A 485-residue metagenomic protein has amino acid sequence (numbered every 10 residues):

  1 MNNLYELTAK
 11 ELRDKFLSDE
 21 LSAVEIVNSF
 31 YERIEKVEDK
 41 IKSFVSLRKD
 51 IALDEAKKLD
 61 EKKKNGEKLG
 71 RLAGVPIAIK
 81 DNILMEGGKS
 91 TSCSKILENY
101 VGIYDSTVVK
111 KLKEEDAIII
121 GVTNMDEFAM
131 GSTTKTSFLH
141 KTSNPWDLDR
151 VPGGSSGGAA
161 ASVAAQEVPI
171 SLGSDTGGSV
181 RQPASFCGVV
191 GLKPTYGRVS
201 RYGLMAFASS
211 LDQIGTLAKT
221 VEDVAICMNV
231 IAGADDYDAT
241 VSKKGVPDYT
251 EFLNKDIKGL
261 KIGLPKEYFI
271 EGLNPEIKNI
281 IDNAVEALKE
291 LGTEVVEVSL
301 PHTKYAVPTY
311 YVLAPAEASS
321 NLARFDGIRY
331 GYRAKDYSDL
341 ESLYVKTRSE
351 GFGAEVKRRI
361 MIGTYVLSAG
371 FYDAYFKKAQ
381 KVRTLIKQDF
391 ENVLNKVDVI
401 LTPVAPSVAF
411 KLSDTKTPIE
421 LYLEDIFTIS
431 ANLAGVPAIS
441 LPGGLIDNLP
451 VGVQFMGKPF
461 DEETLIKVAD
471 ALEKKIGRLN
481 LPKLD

Functional and structural regions predicted by a protein language model:
M1-L53, E290, Y365, L481-D485: An N-terminal boundary/leader segment
R13-D14, I270, H302-T303, D326-L433 (+1 more regions): Serine-dependent amide/ester hydrolase catalytic core
A23, V27-N28, K57-D60, L273-S299 (+4 more regions): Acyltransferase
I26-F30, T309-Y310, V356-T364: Short alpha-helical scaffolding segments that buttress acidic/His motifs in well-ordered protein cores
F30, A52, G74, K80 (+6 more regions): Conserved hydrophobic/aromatic pocket- or pore-lining residues that grip, position, or stack substrates in active sites
K36, E114, A165-S171, T176-E271 (+3 more regions): Structural helix-boundary/capping segments
L72-I214, P265-E267, A316, T402-I419: Short glycine/serine-rich loop/turn segments
L72-S92, D256-G263, A316-T384, S440-G452: Short helix-loop capping/hinge segments that flank enzyme active sites or metal/cofactor-binding pockets
